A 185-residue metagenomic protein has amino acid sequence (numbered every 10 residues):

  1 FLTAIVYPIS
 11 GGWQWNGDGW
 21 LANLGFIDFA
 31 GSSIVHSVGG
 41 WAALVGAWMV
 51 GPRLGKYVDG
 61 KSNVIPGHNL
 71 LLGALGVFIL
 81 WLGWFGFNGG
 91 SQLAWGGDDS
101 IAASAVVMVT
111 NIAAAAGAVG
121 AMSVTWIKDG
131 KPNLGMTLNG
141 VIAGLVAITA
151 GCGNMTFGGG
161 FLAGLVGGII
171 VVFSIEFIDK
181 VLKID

Functional and structural regions predicted by a protein language model:
F1-D185: Hydrophobic alpha-helical transmembrane bundles of multi-pass membrane proteins
